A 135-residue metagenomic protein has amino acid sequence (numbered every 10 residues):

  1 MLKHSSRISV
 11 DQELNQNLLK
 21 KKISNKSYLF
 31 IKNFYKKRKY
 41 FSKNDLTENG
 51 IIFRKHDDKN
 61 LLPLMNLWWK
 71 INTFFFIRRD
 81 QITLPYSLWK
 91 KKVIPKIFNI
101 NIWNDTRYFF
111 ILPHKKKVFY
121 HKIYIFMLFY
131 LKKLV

Functional and structural regions predicted by a protein language model:
M1-V135: Glycosyltransferase catalytic domains, chiefly GT-A lineage
